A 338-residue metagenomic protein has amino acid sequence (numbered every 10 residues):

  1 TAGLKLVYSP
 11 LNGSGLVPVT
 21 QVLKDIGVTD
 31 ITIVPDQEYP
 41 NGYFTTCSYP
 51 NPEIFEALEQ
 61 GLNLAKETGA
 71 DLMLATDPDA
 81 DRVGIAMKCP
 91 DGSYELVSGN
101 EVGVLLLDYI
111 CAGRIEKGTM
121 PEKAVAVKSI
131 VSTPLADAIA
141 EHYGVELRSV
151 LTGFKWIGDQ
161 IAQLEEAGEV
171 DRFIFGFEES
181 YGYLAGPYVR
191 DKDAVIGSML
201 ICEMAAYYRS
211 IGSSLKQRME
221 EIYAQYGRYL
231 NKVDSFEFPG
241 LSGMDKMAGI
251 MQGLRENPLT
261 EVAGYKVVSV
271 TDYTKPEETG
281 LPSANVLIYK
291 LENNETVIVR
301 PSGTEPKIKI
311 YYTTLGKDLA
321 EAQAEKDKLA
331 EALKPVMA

Functional and structural regions predicted by a protein language model:
T1-V28, P35: Active-site pocket-lining segments that scaffold enzyme catalytic pockets across diverse folds
P10-L16, A80-R82, V131-P134, L241 (+1 more regions): Gly/Ser/Thr-rich loops at beta-strand to alpha-helix junctions that form or flank small-molecule/cofactor-binding
G15-V19, G42-Y43, V83-G84, L105 (+3 more regions): Short helix/loop capping segments that flank catalytic or ligand/cofactor-binding pockets
V19, D81-N100, A136: Short Gly/Thr/Asp-enriched flexible loops that form oxyanion-binding sites at enzyme active sites
K24-G84: N-terminal small/polar loop signature for handling phosphorylated ligands or for N-terminal nucleophile
I26-G27, P90, Y143: Short, structured coil segments at secondary-structure junctions
A57-Q60, V102, L106, W156: Well-ordered alpha-helical segments embedded in enzymatic catalytic cores
K66, A70-L72, S93-E95, G113-R300 (+3 more regions): Phosphate-binding and adjacent anionic-ligand microenvironments
